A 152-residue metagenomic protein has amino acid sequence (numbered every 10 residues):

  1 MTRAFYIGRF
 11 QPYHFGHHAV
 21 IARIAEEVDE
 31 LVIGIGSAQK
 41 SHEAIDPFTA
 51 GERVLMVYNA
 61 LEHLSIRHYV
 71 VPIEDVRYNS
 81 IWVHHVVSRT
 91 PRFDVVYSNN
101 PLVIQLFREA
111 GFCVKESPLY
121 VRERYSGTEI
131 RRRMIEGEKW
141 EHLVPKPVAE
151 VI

Functional and structural regions predicted by a protein language model:
M1-V151: Nucleotidyltransferase catalytic core that binds NTPs
